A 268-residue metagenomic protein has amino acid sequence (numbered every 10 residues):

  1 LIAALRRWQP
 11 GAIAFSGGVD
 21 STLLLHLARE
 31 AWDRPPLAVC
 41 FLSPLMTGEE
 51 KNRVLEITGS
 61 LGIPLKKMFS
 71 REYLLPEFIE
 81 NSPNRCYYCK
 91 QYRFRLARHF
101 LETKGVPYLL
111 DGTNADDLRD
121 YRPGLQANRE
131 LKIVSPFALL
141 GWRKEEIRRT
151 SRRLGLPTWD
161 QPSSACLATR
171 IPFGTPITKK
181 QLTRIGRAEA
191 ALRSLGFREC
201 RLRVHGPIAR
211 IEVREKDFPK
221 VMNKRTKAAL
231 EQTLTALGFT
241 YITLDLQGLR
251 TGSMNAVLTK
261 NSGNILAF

Functional and structural regions predicted by a protein language model:
L1-R153, S194, A209, R225-F239 (+3 more regions): ATP-dependent adenylation/nucleotidyltransferase module used to activate substrates
R85, I177-K180, M222-R225: Alpha-helix N-cap and loop-to-helix initiation/capping positions
L109-G112, C166-A168, R201-R203, E212: Short, conserved beta-strand edge motifs with alternating hydrophobic and charged residues
A138-L192, G196-R201: Mid-to-C-terminal catalytic subdomains of enzymes that bind/position adenosyl phosphate moieties or nucleic-acid
R198-H205, D245-L249: C-terminal boundary motif of the adenylate-forming
G206, R210-N223: A short interface-forming secondary-structure element
D245-Q247, T251-T259: Cysteine/selenocysteine-centered motifs that mediate thiol-based redox chemistry or coordinate metal-sulfur cofactors
